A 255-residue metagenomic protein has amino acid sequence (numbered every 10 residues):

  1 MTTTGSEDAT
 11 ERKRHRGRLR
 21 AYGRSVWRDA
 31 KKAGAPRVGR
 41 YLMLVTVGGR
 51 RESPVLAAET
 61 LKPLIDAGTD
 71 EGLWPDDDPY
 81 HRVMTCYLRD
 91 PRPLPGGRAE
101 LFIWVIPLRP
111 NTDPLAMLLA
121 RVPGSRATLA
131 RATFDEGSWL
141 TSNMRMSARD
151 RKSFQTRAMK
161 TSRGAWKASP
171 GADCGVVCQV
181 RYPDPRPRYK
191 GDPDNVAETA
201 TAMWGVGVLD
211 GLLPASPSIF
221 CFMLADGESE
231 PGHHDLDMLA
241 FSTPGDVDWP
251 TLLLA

Functional and structural regions predicted by a protein language model:
M1-A255: Acidic, proline/glycine-enriched N-terminal capping motif
